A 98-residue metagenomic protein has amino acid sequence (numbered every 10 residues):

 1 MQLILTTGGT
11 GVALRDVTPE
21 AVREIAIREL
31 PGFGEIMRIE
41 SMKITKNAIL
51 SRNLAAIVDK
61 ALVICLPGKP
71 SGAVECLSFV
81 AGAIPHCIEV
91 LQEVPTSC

Functional and structural regions predicted by a protein language model:
M1-C98: Non-catalytic beta/alpha edge segments that cap or flank active sites
